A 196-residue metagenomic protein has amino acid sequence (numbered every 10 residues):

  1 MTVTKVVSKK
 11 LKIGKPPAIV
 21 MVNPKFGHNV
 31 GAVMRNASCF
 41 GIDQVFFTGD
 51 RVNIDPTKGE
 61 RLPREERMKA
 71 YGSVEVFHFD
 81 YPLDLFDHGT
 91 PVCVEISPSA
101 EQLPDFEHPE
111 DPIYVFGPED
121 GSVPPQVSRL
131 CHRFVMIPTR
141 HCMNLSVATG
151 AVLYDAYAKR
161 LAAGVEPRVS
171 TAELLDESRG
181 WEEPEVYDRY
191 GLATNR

Functional and structural regions predicted by a protein language model:
T2-I96, G150, Y157-R196: RNA substrate-binding interface of SAM-dependent RNA methyltransferases
K15-I19, S128-I137: Glycine/charged-rich beta-loop-alpha catalytic/anionic-binding loops adjacent to active sites
V22, T48-G49, F134-H141: Short beta->alpha connector loops at strand-helix junctions that form conserved, small/polar/Pro-enriched
P24, S97, G121, T139-C142: Short, surface-exposed acidic/glycine-rich loop or hinge patches that mediate macromolecular interfaces
N29, Q126, N144: Phosphate- and divalent-cation-binding pockets in alpha/beta enzyme and binding domains that engage nucleotide-derived
F77-V123, S128-F134: Internal catalytic-core helix/loop-beta-alpha segment that presents or stabilizes conserved functional determinants
R140-Y154: Short alpha-helices
